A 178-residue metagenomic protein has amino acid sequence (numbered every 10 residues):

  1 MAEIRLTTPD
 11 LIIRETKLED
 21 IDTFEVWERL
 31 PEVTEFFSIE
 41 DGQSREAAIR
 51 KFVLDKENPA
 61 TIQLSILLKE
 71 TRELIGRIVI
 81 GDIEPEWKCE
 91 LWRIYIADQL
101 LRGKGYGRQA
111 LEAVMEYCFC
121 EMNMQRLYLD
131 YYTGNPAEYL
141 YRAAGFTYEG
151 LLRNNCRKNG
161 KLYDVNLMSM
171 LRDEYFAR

Functional and structural regions predicted by a protein language model:
A2, K161-R178: Terminal substrate-recognition subdomain of acyl/acetyltransferases
L11-V26: A short beta-loop-alpha structural element at the N-terminal edge of CoA-dependent acyl/N-acetyltransferase catalytic
E15-E19, E35-L100, Y117, L171-Y175: Acetyl-CoA-dependent GNAT
G103-Y117, Y139-A143: Conserved acetyl-CoA-binding loop-helix of GNAT-fold acetyltransferases
C120-D130: Conserved GNAT acetyl-CoA-binding A-motif
L129-E138, N155-K158: Conserved beta-strand-loop-alpha-helix junction that forms the acyl-donor binding cleft
R142-L152: Conserved acetyl-CoA-binding loop of GNAT-fold acetyltransferases
